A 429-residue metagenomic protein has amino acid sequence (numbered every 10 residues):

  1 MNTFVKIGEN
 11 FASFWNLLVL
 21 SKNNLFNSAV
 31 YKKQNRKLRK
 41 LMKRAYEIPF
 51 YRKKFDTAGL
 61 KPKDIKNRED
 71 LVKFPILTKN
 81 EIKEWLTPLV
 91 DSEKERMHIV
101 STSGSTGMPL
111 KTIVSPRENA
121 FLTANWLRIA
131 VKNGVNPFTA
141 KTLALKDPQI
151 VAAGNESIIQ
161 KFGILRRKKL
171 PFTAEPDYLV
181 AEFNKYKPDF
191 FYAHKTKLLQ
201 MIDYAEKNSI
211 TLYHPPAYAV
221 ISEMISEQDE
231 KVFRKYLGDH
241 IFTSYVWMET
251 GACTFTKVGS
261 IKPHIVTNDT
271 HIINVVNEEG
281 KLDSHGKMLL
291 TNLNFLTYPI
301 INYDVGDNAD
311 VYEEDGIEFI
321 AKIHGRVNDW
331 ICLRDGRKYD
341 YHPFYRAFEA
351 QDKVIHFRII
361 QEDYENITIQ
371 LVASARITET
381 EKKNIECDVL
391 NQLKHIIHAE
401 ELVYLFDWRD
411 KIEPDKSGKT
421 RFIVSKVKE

Functional and structural regions predicted by a protein language model:
M1-S101, M108-P137, K185, F190 (+4 more regions): Nucleotide 5′-phosphate-binding alpha/beta core
N2, K40, P148-T267: Conserved adenylate-forming
V100, K231, R346: Active-site phosphate/pyrophosphate- and oxyanion-stabilizing loops and adjacent acidic/basic residues in soluble
T106, N277-E279, D335, S417: Residue-level recognition of short loop/turn positions
A140-A144, L289: Short, well-ordered beta-strand segments
L145-D147, S374: Cofactor-binding loop segments of dinucleotide-utilizing enzymes, especially the Rossmann-like FAD- and NAD(P)+-binding
F191, N294-T297, I301-I396: AMP-binding/adenylate-forming catalytic core of the ANL superfamily
I225-D315, V327-D329: Conserved AMP-binding/adenylate-forming
